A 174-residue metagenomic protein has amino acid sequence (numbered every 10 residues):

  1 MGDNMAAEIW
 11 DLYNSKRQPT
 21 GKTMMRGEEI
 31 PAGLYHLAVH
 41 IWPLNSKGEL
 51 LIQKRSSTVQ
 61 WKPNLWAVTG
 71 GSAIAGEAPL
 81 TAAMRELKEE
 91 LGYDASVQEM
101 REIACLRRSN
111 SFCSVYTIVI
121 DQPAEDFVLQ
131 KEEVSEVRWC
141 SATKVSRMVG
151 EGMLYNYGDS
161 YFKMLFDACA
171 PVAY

Functional and structural regions predicted by a protein language model:
G2, G27, P63-N64, A75 (+2 more regions): Nudix hydrolase/Nudix homology domain
N4-H40, S46: Acidic, metal-coordinating catalytic segment for phosphate/diphosphate chemistry, firing primarily on the Nudix
W10, G33, E49-L50, L65 (+1 more regions): A residue-level structural signature of the nucleotidyltransferase/glycosyltransferase Rossmann-like core
K16, N45-G48, S56, V119-A124 (+1 more regions): Short loop segments at secondary-structure junctions
A38-G70: A glycine-rich, hydrophobic loop/mini-helix early in the fold
L51-I52, V68-R101: The catalytic Nudix box helix
V59, R85-E86, Y116: Recognition helices and adjacent regulatory flanks at domain boundaries
